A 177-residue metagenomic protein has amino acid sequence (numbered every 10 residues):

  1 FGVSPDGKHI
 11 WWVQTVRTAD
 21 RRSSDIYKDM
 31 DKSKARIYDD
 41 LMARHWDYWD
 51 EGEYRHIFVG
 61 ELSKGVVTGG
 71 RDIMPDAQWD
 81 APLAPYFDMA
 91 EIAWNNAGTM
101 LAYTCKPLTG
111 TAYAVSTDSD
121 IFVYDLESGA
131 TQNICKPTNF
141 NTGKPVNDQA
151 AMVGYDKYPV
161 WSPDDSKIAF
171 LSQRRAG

Functional and structural regions predicted by a protein language model:
G2, K8-I10: Start-transfer (signal-anchor) and selected internal transmembrane alpha helices of multi-pass inner/ER membrane
P5-D6, N96-A97, P163-D164: Residue-level detector of Asp-centered blade-edge/turn motifs that repeat once per structural unit in beta-propeller
I10, L101, D165-A169: Hydrophobic beta-strand positions that form the internal "hydrophobic ladder" of WD40/Gbeta-like beta-propeller blades
V13-H56, D76-D88, T104-F122, N133-K157 (+1 more regions): A flexible loop/linker signature enriched in serine peptidases of the S9 family
L62-V66, D125-G129: Short loop/turn segments that connect beta-strands within beta-propeller blades
T68-R71, Q132: A structural motif specific to WD40 beta-propellers
N95-T99, Q132, K136: Secreted/periplasmic carbohydrate-active enzymes, especially glycoside hydrolases
